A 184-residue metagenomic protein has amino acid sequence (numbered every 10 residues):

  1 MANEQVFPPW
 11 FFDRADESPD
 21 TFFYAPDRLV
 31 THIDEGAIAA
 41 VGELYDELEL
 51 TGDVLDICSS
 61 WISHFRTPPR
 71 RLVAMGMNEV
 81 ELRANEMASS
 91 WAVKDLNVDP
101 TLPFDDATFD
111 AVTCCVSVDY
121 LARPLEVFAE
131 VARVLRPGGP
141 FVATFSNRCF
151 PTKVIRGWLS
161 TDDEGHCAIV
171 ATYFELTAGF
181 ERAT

Functional and structural regions predicted by a protein language model:
A2-E49: Class I SAM-dependent methyltransferase Rossmann-like catalytic core, especially the SAM/SAH-binding loop
G36, A40-L102: Class I SAM-dependent methyltransferase SAM/SAH-binding core
A40, L44, T161-T184: Short alpha-helix
D99-V112: A short acidic, Gly/Pro-enriched loop at the edge of an enzyme's catalytic core that lines a small-molecule cofactor
D110-L125: A short SAM/SAH-binding and catalytic strip from SAM-dependent methyltransferases
L125-P140: A short glycine-rich, Lys/Arg-flanked "PGG" loop and its adjoining helix->strand segment in the class I
P140-T172: Conserved class I S-adenosyl-L-methionine
